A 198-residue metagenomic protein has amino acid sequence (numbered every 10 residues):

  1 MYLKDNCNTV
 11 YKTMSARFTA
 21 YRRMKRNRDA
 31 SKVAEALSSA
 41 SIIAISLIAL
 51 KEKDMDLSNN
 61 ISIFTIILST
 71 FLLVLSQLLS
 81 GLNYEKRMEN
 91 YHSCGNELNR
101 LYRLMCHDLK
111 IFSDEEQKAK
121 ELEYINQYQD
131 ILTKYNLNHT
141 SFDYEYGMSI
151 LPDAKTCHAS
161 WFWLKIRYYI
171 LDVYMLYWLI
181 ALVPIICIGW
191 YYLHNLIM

Functional and structural regions predicted by a protein language model:
M1-A34, Q77-L176: Conserved non-transmembrane functional hotspots
K25-E89, F162-M198: Alpha-helical transmembrane segments and their immediate juxtamembrane boundary regions in integral membrane proteins
